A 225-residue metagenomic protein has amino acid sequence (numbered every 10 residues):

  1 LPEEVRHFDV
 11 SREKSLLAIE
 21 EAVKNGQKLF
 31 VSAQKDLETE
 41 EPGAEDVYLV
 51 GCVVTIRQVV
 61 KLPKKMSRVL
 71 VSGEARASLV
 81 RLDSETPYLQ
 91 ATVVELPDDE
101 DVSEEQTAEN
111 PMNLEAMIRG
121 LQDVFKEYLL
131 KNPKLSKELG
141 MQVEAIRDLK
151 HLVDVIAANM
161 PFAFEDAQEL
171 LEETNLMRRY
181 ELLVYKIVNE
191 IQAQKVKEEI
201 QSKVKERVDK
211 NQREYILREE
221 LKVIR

Functional and structural regions predicted by a protein language model:
L1-R225: N-terminal low-complexity, acidic/polar interaction/targeting segments
